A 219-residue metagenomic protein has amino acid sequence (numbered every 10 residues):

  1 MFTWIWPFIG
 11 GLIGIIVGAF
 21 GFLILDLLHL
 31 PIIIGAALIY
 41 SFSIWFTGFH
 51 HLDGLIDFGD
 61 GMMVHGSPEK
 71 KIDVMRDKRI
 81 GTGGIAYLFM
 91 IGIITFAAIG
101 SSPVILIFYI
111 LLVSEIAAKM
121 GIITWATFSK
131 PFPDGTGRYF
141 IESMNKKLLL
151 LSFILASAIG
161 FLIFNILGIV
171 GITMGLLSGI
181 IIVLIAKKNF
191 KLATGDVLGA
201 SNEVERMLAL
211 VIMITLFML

Functional and structural regions predicted by a protein language model:
M1-G48, M63-K70, D77-K78, G84-L219: Hydrophobic alpha-helical transmembrane segments
F49-G54: Juxtamembrane transmembrane-helix boundary signature
D60: Generic anion/oxyanion-binding catalytic loop in active/binding sites
